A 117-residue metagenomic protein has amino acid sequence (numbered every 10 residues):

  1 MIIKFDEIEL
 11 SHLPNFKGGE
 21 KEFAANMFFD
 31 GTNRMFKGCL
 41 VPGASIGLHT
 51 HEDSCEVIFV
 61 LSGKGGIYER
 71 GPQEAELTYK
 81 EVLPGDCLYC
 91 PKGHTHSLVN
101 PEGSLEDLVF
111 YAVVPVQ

Functional and structural regions predicted by a protein language model:
M1-R34, G47, K80: A short, N-terminal "cap"/entry segment at the start of jelly-roll beta-barrel domains of the cupin/DSBH fold
R34-D53: Conserved short histidine dyad/triad with adjacent acidic residue
M35-C39, V57, Y79, C87-Y89 (+1 more regions): Conserved hydrophobic/aromatic beta-strand scaffold that supports enzyme active sites
S45-G47, D86-L88, K92-L98: Histidine-centered metal-chelating micro-motifs
D53-G66, R70-G71: Glycine- and acidic-residue-biased ligand/ion/polar-headgroup-sensing regions
V57, S104-Q117: A short hydrophobic beta-strand segment most commonly corresponding to one strand of the jelly-roll/cupin
P72-K92: Short acidic-glycine-tyrosine-enriched beta hairpin
V82, T95, V99-S104: Catalytic core of Fe(II)/2-oxoglutarate
